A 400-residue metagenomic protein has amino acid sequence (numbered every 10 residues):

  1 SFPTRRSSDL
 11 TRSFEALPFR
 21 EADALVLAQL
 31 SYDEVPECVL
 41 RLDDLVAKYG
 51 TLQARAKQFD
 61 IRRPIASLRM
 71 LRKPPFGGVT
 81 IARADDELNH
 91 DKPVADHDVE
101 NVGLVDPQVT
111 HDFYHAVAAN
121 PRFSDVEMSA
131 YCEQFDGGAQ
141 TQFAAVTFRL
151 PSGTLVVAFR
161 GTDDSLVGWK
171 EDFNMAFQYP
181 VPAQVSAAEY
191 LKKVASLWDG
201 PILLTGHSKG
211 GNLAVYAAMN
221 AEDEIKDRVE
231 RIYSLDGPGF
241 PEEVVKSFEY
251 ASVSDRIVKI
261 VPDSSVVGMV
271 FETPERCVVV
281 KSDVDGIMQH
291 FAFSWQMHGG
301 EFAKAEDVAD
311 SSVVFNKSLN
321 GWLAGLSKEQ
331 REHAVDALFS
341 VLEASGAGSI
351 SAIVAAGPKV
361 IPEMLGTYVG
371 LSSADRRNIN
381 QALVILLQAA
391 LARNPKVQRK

Functional and structural regions predicted by a protein language model:
S1-S7: Short, small-residue-biased leader/transition segments that mark boundaries at the very start of proteins
S8-A145, L150-L155, F159-P201, E222-K400: Alpha/beta hydrolase fold serine-hydrolase catalytic domain that processes acyl esters and thioesters
T205-G210, A214: Gly/Ala-rich beta-loop-alpha elbow adjacent to hydrolase catalytic centers
A214-D223: Short glycine-enriched nucleophile-adjacent loop and the immediately C-terminal alpha-helix near the catalytic center
